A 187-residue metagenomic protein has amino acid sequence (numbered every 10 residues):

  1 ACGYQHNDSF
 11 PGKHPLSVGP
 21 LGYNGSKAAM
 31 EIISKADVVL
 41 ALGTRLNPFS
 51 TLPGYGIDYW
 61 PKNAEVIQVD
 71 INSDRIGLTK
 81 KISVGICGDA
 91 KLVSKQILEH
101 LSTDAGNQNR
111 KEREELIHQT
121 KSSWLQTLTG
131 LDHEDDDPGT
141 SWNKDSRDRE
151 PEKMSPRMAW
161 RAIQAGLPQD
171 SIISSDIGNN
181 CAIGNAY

Functional and structural regions predicted by a protein language model:
A1-G3, L42, V69, G88: Generic beta-sheet signal
A1-V39, A165-Y187: Anionic-ligand anchoring segments at beta-strand to alpha-helix junctions in alpha/beta enzyme folds, i.e., glycine
N7, L46-N47, L92, N180: Residue-level marker for beta-strand->alpha-helix junctions and adjacent short loops that shape enzyme
F10-P15, T44, S50-G54, G77-K81 (+2 more regions): Short acidic, glycine/serine/threonine-rich loops at helix termini
F10-P20, A41-G43, E134-R149: Short, basic, glycine/proline-bearing loop/turn elements
G22-R75: Phosphate/diphosphate-binding loops
N63-I177: Phosphate/pyrophosphate-binding active-site segments
